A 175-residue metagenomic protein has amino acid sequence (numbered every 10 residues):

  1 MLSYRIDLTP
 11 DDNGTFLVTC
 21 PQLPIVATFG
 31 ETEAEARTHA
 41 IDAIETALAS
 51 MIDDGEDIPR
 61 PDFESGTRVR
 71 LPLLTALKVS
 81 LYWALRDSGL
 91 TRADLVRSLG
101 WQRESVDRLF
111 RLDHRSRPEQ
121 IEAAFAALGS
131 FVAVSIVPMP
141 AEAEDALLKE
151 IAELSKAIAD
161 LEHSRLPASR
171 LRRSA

Functional and structural regions predicted by a protein language model:
M1-T15, T19: N-terminal segment of the canonical double-stranded RNA-binding domain
M1-Y4, H39-E104, R108-L109, H114 (+3 more regions): Short, charged, surface-exposed hinge/linker loops at domain edges that act as mobile lids or interdomain connectors
D11, P21-L23, A127: A short, compositionally biased micro-patch
V18, A36, L95: Hydrophobic pocket/interface hotspot
P24-E35: A short, exposed loop/beta-hairpin motif centered on an aromatic-Gly-Thr core
R115-R117, I121-E122, F131, V137-P140: Nucleic acid-binding interface residues in structured DNA/RNA-binding domains, emphasizing the DNA-engaging scaffolds
I136-A175: Short, charged recognition helix plus adjacent turn of helix-turn-helix-like nucleic-acid-binding domains
